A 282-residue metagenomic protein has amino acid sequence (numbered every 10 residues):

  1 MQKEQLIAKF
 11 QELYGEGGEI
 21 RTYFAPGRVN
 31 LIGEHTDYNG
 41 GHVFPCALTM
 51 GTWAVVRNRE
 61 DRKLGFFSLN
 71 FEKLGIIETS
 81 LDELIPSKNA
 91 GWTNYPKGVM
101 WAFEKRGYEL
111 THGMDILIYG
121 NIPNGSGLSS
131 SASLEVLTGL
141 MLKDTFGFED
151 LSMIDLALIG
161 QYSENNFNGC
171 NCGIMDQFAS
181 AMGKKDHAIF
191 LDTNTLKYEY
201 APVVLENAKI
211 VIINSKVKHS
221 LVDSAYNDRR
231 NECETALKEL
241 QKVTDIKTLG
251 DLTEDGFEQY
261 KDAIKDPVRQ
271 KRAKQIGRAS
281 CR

Functional and structural regions predicted by a protein language model:
M1-L128, A132, V136-M153, I159 (+4 more regions): ATP-binding N-lobe of GHMP and related small-molecule kinases
M1-R28, W53-N89, H187-R282: C-terminal nucleotide
I159, S163, L252: Short acidic/histidine-centered micro-motifs embedded in hydrophobic/aromatic stretches that mark compact functional
